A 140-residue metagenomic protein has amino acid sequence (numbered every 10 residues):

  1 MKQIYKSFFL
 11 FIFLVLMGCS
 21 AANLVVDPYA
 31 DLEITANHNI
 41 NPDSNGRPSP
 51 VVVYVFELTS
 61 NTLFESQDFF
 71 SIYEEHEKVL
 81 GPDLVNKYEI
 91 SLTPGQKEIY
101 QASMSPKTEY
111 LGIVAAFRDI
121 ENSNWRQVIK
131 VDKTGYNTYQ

Functional and structural regions predicted by a protein language model:
Q3-F11: Sec-dependent signal peptide recognition, specifically the positively charged N-region followed immediately by
V15-G18: C-terminal motif of bacterial Sec signal peptides marking the signal peptidase cleavage site
S20-N23: Bacterial signal peptide processing site
E33-S44: Short amphipathic, basic-aromatic surface patches that mediate peripheral association with negatively charged
N45-Y54: Short coil-to-beta strand junction motifs in C2/discoidin
K97-M104: Exposed aromatic-hydrophobic patches
T108-R118: A short, solvent-exposed beta-strand micro-motif common in secreted/extracellular proteins
F117-W125: Short acidic/polar inter-strand loop motif in beta-rich domains
